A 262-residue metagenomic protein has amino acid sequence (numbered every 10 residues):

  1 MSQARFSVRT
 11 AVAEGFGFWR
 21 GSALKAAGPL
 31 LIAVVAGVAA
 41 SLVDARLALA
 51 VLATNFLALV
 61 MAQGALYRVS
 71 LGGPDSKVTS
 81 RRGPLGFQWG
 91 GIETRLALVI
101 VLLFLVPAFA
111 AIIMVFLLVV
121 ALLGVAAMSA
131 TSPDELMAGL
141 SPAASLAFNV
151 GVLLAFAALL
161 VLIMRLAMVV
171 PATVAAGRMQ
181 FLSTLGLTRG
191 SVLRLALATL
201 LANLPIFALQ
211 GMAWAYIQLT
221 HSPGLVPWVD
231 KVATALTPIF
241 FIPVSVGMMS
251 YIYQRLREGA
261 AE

Functional and structural regions predicted by a protein language model:
M1-A4, D75-G86, E258-E262: Low-complexity, intrinsically disordered extramembrane tails and loops of integral membrane proteins
M1-A45, F156-V226, A260-E262: Nonpolar helix-loop interface/hinge motif
A11-W19, K77-V106, S183: Interfacial transmembrane-helix boundary/kink motif in multi-pass membrane proteins
A26-G28, L49-A53, A97-L98, N149-V150 (+2 more regions): Hydrophobic alpha-helical transmembrane segments
I32, T54, L102, V106 (+4 more regions): Hydrophobic residues within alpha-helical transmembrane segments of multi-pass solute transporters/permease subunits
A45-D75, F116, S141-G177, V226-A260: Selective recognition of hydrophobic, aromatic-rich stretches within alpha-helical transmembrane segments of polytopic
A110-S132, L209-L219: Membrane-helix interface motif
G124-A144, V174, M179: Membrane-interface interhelical connector segments
